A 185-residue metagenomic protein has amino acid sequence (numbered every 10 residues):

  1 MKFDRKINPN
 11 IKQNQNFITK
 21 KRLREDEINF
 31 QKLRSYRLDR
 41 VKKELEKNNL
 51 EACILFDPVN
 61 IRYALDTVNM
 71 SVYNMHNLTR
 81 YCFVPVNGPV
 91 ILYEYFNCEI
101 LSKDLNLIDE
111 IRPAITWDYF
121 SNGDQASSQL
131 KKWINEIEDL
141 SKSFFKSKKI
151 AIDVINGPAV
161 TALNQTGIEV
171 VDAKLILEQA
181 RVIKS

Functional and structural regions predicted by a protein language model:
M1-S185: A composition/biophysics-driven feature that prefers long, compositionally simple stretches
